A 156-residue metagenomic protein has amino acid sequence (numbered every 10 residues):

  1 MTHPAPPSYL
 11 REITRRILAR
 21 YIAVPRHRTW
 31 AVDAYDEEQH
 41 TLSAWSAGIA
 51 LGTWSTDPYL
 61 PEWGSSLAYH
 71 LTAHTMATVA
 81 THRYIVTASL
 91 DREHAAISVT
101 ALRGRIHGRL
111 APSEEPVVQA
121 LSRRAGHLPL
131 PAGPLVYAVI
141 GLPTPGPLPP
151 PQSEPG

Functional and structural regions predicted by a protein language model:
M1-W63: Bergerat-fold GHKL ATPase/HATPase_c domain
P4, S8-T29, H74-G156: Conserved beta-strand-loop-beta-strand hairpin that lines the nucleotide-binding pocket of ATP/GTP-utilizing enzymes
T41-A44, G48, S65, Y69 (+3 more regions): Conserved terminal C-lobe alpha helix of the protein kinase catalytic domain
P58-R83: Conserved ATP-binding N-box helix of the HATPase_c
